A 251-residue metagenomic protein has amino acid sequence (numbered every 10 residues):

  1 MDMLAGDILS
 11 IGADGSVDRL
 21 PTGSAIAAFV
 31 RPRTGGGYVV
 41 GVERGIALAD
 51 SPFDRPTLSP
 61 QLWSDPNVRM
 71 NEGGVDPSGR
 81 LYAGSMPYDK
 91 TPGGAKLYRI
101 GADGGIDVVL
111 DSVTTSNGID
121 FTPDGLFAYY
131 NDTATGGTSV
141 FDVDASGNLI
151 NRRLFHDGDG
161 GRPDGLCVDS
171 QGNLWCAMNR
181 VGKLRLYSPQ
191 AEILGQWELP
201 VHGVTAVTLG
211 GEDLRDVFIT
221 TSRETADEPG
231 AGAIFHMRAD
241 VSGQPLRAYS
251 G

Functional and structural regions predicted by a protein language model:
M1-L4, Y38-R44, L81-T91, A128-T135 (+3 more regions): Conserved beta-strand positions in repeat-built beta-propeller and related beta-rich domains
D7-L9, G45, A95-Y98, G137-S139 (+2 more regions): A short loop-to-beta-strand structural motif that recurs across blades of beta-propeller domains
G12, D18, T34-G36, D50-D54 (+5 more regions): Flexible "stalk/tail and boundary" regions
G15-T22, P56-W63, G105-D111, N151-D157 (+1 more regions): A short beta-strand motif characteristic of beta-propeller blades
G23-V42, S64-R80, L110-F127, D157-N173 (+3 more regions): Beta-rich, blade/repeat-based domains predominating in secreted/periplasmic proteins but also intracellular
P52-V109: Hydrophobic alpha-helical segments and helix pairs
F141-N148, R238-Q244: Short loop/turn segments immediately following beta-strands, especially the blade-tip and inter-blade linker loops
T208-G251: Blade-level signature of beta-propeller repeat domains, shared across WD40, Kelch, NHL, RCC1 and BNR/Asp-box propellers
